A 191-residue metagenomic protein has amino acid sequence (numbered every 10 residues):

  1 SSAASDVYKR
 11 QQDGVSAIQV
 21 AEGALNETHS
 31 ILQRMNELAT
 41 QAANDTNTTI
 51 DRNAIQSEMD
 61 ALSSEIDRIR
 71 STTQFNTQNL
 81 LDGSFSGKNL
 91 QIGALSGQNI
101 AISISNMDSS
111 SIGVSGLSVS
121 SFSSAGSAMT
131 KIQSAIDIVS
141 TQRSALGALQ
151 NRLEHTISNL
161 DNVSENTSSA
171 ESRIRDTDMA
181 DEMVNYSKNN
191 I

Functional and structural regions predicted by a protein language model:
S1, S5-I191: Primary detection of the long, small/polar-rich alpha-helical "axial" segments characteristic of bacterial flagellar
